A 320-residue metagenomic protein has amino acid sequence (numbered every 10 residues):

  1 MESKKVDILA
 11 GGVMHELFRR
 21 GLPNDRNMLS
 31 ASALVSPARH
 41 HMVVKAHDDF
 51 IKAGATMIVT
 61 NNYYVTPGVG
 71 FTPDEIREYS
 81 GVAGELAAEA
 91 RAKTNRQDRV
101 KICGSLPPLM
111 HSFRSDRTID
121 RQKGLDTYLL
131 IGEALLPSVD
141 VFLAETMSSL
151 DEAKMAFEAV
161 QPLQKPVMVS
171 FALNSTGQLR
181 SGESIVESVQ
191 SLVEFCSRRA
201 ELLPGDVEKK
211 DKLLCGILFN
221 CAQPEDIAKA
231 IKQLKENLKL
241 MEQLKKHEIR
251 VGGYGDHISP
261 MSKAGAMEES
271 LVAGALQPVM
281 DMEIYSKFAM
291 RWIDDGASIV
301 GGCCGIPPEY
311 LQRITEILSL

Functional and structural regions predicted by a protein language model:
M1-L320: Domain-level signal for soluble alpha/beta catalytic cores
